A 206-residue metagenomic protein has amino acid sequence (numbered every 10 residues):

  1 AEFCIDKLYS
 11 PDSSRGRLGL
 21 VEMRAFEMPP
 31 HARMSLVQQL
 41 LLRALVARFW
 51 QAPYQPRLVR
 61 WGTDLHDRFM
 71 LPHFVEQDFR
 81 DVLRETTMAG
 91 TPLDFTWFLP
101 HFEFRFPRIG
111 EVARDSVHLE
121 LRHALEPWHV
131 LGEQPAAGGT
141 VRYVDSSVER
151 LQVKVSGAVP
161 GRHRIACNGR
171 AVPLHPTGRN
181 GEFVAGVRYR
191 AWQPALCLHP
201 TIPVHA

Functional and structural regions predicted by a protein language model:
A1-A206: C-terminal accessory/tail domains of diverse enzymes
